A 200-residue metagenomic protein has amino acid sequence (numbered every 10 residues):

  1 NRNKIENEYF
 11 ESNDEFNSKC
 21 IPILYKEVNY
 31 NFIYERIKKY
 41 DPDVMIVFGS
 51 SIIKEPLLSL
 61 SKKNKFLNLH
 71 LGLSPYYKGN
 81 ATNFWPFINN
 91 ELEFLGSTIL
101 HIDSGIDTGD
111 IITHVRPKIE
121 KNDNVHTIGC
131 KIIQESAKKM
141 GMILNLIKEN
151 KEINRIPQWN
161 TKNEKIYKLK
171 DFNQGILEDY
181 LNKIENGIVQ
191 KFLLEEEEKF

Functional and structural regions predicted by a protein language model:
N1-F200: One-carbon transfer enzymes
